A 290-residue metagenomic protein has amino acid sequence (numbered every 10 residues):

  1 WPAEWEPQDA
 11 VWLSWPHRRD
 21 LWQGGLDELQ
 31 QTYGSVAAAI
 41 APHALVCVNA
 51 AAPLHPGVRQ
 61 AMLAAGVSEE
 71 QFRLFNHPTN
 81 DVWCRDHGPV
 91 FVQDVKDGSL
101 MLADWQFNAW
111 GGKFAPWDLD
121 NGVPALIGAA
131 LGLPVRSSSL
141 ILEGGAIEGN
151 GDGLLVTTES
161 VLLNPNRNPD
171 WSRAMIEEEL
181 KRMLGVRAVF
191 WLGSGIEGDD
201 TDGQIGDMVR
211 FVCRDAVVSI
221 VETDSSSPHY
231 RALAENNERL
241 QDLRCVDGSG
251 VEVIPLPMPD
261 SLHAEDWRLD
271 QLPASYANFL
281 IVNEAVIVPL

Functional and structural regions predicted by a protein language model:
W1-L290: The feature marks the mature, well-folded catalytic cores of soluble enzymes
